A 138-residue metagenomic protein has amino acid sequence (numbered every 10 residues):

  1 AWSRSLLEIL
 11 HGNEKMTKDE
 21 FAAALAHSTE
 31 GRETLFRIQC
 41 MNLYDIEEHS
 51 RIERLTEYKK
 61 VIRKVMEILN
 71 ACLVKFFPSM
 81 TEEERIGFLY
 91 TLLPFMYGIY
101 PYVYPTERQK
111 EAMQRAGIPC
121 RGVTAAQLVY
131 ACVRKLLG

Functional and structural regions predicted by a protein language model:
A1-F36, F88-L92: Hydrophobic alpha-helical connector segments
L6-N13, Q39-I46, L73: Secondary-structure edge/capping motif, primarily at the C-terminal ends of alpha-helices and the immediately following
M16, E20, K64, I68 (+3 more regions): Short, well-structured alpha-helical interface segments that form or flank functional binding sites
E30, T34, L43, E47-R51: N-terminal low-complexity, intrinsically disordered segments
T34-L43, V61-E67: A structural motif
F36-D45, E84, T106-E107: Short acidic alpha-helical/loop segments enriched in Asp/Glu that coordinate divalent cations
E48-F77, E83, Q127: Amphipathic alpha-helical packing segments from all-alpha helical-bundle domains
E67-S79, F95-G138: C-terminal peripheral helix-coil segments that are non-catalytic and often amphipathic
